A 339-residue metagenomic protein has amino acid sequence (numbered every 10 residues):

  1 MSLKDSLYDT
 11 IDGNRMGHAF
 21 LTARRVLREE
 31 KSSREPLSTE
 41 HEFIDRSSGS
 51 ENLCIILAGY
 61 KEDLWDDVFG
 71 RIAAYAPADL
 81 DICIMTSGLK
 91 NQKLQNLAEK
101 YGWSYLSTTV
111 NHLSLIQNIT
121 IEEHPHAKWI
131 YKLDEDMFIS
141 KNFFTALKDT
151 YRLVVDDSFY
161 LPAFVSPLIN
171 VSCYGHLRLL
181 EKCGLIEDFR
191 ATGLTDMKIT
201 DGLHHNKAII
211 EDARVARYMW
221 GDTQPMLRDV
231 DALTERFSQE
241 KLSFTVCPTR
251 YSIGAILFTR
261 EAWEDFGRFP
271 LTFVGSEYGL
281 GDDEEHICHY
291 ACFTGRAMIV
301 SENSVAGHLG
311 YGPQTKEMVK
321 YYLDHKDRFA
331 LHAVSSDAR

Functional and structural regions predicted by a protein language model:
D9-G70: N-proximal low-complexity "stem/linker" segments adjacent to membrane-targeting elements
K61, L106-L113, V171: Short, acidic/glycine-rich phosphate-metal binding loop used to engage nucleotide
I72-L106: Acidic donor-binding segment of Leloir-type glycosyltransferases
N118-W129: Active-site nucleotide-sugar/metal-binding loop of Leloir-type enzymes
A127-F138: Short beta-strand-to-loop acidic/aromatic patch adjacent to the donor-nucleotide binding site
N142-F164: Conserved donor-nucleotide/metal-binding helix-loop-beta segment in metal-dependent transferases, i.e., the alpha-helix
L161-E181: Short beta-strand-to-loop element that shapes/binds the nucleotide-sugar donor at the catalytic cleft/hinge
A208-R339: C-terminal catalytic/acceptor-binding lobe
